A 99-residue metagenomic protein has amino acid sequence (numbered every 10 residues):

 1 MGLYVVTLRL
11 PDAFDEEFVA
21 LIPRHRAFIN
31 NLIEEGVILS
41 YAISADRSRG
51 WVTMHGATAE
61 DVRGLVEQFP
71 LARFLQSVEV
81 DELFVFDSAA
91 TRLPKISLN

Functional and structural regions predicted by a protein language model:
M1-N99: Conserved, structured core segments of small domains
